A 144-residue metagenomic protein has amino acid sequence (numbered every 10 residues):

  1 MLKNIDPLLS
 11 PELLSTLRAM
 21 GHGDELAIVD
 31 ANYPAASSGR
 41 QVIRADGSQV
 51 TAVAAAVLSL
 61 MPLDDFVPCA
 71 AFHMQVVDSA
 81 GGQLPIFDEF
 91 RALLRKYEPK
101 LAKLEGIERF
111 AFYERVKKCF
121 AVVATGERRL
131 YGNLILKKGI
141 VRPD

Functional and structural regions predicted by a protein language model:
M1, I5, A45-Q49, D78-G82 (+1 more regions): Catalytic cores of large soluble enzymes that bind and process phosphate-bearing ligands
M1-D46: Long, hydrophobic N-terminal alpha-helical segment
D6, S10, L14, R18-H22 (+3 more regions): Generic secondary-structure signature for well-ordered alpha-helical cores
D24, D30-N32, R40-A56, L60 (+2 more regions): Conserved mixed alpha/beta catalytic, RNA-binding, or beta-rich assembly cores of soluble enzyme, regulatory
D24-A27, Q41-V42, D64-M74, L101-K103 (+2 more regions): Structural motif
A45, A54-L93: Glycine-rich nucleotide/cofactor/substrate-binding loop typically near the N-terminus or early in the first domain
D78-D144: Glycine-rich, aromatic-bearing surface loops/beta-hairpins
